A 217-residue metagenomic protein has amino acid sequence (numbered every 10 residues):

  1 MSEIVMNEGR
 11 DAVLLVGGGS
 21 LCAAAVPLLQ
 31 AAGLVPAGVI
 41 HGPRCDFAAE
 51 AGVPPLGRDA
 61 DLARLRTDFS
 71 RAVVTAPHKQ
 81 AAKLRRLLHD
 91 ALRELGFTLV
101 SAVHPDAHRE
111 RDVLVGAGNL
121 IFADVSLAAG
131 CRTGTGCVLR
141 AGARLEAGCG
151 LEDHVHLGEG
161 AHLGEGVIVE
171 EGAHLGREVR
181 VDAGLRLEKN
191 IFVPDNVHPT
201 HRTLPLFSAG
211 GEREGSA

Functional and structural regions predicted by a protein language model:
S2-A76: A solvent-exposed beta-alpha-beta segment
S2-V5, L29-Q30, C45-D46, D61-A63 (+6 more regions): Short, flexible, glycine/charge-rich loop motifs used to bind or transfer phosphoryl groups or to couple energy/partner
G9, G33-V35, D68, G96-T98 (+3 more regions): Short loop/turn motifs at secondary-structure junctions
L21, Q80, E146: Glycine-/small-residue-rich active-site loops that bind phosphorylated ligands and cofactors
V26-L28, R85-L88, P205: Short amphipathic alpha-helical segments
L56-L114, G118-S126: Compact structured core domains
A102-S216: Structural signal for interior beta-strand "rungs" in well-ordered beta-sheet cores of soluble enzyme domains
